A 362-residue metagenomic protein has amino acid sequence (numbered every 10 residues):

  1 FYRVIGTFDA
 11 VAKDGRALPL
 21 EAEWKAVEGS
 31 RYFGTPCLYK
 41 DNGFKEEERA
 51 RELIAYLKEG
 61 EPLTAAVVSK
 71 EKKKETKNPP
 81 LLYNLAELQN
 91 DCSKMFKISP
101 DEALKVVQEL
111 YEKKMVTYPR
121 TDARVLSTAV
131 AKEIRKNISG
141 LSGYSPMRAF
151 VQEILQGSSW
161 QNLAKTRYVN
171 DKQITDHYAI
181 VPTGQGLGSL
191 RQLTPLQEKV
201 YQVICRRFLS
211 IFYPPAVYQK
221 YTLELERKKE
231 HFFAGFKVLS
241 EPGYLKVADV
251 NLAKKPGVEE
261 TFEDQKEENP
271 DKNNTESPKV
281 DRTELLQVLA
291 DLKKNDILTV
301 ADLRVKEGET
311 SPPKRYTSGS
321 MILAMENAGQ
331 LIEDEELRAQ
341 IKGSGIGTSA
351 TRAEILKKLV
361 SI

Functional and structural regions predicted by a protein language model:
F1-I362: Core catalytic DNA strand-manipulation module of type IA topoisomerases
